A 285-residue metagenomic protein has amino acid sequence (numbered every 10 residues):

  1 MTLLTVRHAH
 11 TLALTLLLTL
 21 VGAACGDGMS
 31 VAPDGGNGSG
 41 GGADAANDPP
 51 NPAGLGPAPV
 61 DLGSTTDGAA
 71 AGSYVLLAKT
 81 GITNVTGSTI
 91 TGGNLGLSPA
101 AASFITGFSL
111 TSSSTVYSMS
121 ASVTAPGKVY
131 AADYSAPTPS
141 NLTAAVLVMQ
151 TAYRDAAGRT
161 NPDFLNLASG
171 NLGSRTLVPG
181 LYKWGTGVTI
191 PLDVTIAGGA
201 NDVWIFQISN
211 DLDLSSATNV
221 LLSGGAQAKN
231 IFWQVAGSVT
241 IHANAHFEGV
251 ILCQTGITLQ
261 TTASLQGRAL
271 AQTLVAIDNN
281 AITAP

Functional and structural regions predicted by a protein language model:
T2-L14: Bacterial N-terminal signal peptides that target proteins for export
V21-A24: C-terminal motif of bacterial Sec signal peptides marking the signal peptidase cleavage site
G26-P285: Solvent-exposed adhesion/ligand-recognition segments of exported proteins
